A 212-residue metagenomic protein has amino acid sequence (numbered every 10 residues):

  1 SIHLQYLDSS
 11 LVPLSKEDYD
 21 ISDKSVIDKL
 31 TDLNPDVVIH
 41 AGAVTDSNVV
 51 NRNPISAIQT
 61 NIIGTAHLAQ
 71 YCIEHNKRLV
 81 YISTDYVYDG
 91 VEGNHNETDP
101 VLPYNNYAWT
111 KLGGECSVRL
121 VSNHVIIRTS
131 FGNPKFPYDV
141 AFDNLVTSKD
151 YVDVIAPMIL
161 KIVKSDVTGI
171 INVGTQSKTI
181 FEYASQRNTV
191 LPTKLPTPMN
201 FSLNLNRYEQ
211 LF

Functional and structural regions predicted by a protein language model:
S1-D8: N-terminal Rossmann NAD(P)H-binding glycine-rich loop of SDR-like oxidoreductase domains
D8-K29: Adenosine-cofactor binding site in Rossmann-like domains, unifying the SAM/SAH pocket of S-adenosylmethionine-dependent
K24-T60: NAD(P)H-binding glycine-rich loop region in Rossmannoid oxidoreductase-like domains and their noncatalytic homologs
V38, R52-V80: NAD(P)-cofactor binding segment of oxidoreductase domains
V44-N48, R52-I55, D85-Y104, K135: Active-site "gating" loop of Rossmann-like NAD(P)-dependent oxidoreductase/epimerase domains
L102-S130: Active-site Tyr-X1-5-Lys
F136-V163, G169: Substrate-positioning beta->alpha
M158-N204: Mid/C-terminal beta-alpha module of Rossmann-like enzyme folds, strongest in SDR-family dehydrogenases/epimerases
